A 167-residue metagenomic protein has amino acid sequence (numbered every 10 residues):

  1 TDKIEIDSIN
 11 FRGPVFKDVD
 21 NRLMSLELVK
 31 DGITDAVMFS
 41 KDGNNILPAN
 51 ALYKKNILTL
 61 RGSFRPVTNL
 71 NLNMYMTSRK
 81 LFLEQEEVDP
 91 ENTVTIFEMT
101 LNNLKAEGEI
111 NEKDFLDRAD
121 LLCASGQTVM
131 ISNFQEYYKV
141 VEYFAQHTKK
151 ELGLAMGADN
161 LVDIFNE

Functional and structural regions predicted by a protein language model:
T1-E167: Nucleotidyltransferase catalytic core that binds NTPs
